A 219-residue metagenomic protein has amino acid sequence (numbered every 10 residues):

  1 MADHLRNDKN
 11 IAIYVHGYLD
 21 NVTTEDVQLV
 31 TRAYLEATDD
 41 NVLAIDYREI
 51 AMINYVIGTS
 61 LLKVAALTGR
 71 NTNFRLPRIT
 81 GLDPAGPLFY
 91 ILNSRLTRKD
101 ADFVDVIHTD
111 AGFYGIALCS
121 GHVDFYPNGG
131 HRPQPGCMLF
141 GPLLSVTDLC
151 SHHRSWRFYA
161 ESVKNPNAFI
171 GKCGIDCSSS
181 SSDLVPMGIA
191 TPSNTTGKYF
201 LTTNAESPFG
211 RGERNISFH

Functional and structural regions predicted by a protein language model:
M1-A51: Short, surface-exposed "cap/lid" segments of acyl-processing enzymes
A2-H4, V185-H219: C-terminal helix/juxtamembrane-tail motif
I11-G17, V30-Y34, L67-T68, R78 (+3 more regions): Alpha-helical recognition domains of nuclear gene-regulatory proteins
L19-D26, S60-L61, T147-S151: Extracytoplasmic/periplasmic, Sec-exported soluble proteins
V22, Y114, P133-P135, P208-R211: Short, solvent-exposed loop/turn elements at domain surfaces
L35, L43-I45, E49-L144, H153-S155 (+3 more regions): Serine-dependent carboxylesterase/thioesterase catalytic core of lipase-like alpha/beta-hydrolase/SGNH enzymes
D148-A168: Non-catalytic, well-ordered alpha-helical segments in soluble enzyme domains
